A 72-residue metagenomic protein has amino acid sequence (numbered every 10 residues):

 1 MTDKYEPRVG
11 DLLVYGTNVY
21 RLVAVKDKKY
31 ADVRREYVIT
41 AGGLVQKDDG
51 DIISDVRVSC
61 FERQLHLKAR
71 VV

Functional and structural regions predicted by a protein language model:
E6-P7: Short, well-ordered loop/turn sites that connect or cap secondary structure elements
V19-K28: Short beta-strand-centered aromatic/proline hotspots
V33-R35, I39-V45: SH3/SH3-like beta-barrel fold
G43-V72: Intrinsically disordered, low-complexity, charged/polar segments
